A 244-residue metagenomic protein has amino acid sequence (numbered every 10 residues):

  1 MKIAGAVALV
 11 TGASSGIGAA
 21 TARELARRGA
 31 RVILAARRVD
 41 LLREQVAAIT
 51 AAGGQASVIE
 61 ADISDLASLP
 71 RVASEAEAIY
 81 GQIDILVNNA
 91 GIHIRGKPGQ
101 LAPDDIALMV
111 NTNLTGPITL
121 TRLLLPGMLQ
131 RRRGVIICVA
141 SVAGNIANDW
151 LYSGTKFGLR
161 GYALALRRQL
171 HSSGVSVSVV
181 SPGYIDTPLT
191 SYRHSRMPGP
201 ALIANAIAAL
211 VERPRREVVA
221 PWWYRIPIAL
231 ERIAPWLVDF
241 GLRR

Functional and structural regions predicted by a protein language model:
V7, S14-S15: Conserved glycine-rich cofactor-binding loop
R28-Q45: Conserved glycine-rich Rossmann-like NAD(P)H-binding loop of the short-chain dehydrogenase/reductase
A61-R71, P103: The beta1-alpha1 cofactor-binding region of Rossmann-like NAD(H)/NADP(H)-dependent oxidoreductases
K97-V110: Substrate-binding pocket helix/loop in short-chain dehydrogenase/reductase
T121, T155-K156: Active-site helix of classical SDR
S141: Residue(s) in the substrate-gating loop at a strand-loop-helix junction that position the organic substrate next
V179, Y192-I228, R232: C-terminal helical subdomain
